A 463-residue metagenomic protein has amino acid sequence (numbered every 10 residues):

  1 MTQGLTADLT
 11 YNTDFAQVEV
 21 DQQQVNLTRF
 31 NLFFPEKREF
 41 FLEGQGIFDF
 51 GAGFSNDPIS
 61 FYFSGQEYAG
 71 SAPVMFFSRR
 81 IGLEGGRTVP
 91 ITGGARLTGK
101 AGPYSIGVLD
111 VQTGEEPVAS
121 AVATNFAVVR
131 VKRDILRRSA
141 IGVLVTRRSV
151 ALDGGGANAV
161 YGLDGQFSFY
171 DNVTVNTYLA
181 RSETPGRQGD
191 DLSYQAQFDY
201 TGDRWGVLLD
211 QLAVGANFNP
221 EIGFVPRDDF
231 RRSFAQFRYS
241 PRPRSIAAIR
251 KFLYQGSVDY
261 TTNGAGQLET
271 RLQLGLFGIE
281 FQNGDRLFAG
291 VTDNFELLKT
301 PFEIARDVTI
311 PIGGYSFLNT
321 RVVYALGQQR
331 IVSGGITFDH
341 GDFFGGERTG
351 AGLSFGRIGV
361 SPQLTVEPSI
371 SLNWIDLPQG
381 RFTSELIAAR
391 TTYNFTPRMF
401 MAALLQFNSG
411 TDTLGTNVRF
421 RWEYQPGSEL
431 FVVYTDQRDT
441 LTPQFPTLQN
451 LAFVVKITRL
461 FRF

Functional and structural regions predicted by a protein language model:
M1-I246, V291-L297, L451-F453: Outer-membrane beta-barrel channel domains
P90, Y178-F463: Exposed, low-structure sequence patches enriched in small/polar residues
